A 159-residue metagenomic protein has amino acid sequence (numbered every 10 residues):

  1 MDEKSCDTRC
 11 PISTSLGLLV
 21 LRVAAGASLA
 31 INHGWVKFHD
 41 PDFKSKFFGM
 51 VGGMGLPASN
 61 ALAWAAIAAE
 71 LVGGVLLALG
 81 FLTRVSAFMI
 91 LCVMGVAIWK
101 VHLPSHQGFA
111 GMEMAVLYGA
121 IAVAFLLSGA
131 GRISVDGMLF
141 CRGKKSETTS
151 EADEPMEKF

Functional and structural regions predicted by a protein language model:
M1-H39, A58-A68, V72, A78-F159: Extended, low-polarity transmembrane helix blocks
K44-A58: Perimembrane loop-to-helix junctions flanking transmembrane segments
